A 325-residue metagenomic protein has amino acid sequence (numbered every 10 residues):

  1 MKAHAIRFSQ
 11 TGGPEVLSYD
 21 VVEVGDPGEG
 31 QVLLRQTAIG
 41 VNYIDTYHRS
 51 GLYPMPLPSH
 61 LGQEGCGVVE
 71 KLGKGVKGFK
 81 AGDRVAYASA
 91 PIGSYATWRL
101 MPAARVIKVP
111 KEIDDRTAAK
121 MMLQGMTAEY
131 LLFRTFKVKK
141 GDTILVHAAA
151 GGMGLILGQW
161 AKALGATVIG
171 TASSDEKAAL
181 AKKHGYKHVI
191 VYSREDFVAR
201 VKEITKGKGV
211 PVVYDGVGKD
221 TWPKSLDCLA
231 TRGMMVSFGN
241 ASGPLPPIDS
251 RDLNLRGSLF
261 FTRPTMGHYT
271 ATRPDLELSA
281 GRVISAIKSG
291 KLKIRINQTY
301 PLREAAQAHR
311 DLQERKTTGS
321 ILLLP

Functional and structural regions predicted by a protein language model:
M1, R273-P325: C-terminal hydrophobic helical "lid"/dimerization subdomain of Rossmann-like NAD(P)H-dependent oxidoreductases
E23-G40, S50-G93: Glycine-rich beta-strand-centered segment in the early N-terminal region that forms part of a ligand/cofactor-binding
Y87-A150: NAD(P)H dinucleotide-binding glycine-rich loop of Rossmann-like/cofactor-binding domains, especially the beta1-alpha1
S94-A96, A172-L180, L245-S250: Short, glycine/polar-rich helix-capping loops at beta-to-alpha or helix-loop-helix junctions that flank or form
M153: Hydrophobic/small residue at the entry helix of a nucleotide-binding pocket
K162-K224, T272-D275: Adenosine-nucleotide cofactor-binding segment
L164, D220-L292, P325: Glycine-rich phosphate-binding loop and adjacent beta-alpha segment of Rossmann(oid) nucleotide-cofactor-binding
